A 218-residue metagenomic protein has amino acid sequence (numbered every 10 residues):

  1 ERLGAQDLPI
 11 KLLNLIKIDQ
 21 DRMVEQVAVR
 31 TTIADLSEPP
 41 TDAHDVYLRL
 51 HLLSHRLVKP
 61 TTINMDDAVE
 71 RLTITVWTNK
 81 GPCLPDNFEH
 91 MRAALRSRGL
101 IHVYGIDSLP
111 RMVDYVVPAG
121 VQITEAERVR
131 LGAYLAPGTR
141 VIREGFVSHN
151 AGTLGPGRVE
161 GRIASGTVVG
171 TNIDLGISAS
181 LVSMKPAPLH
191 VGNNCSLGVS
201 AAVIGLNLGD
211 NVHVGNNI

Functional and structural regions predicted by a protein language model:
E1-D114: Terminal amphipathic alpha-helical/low-complexity segments used for targeting or macromolecular assembly
V116-I218: Structural signal for interior beta-strand "rungs" in well-ordered beta-sheet cores of soluble enzyme domains
